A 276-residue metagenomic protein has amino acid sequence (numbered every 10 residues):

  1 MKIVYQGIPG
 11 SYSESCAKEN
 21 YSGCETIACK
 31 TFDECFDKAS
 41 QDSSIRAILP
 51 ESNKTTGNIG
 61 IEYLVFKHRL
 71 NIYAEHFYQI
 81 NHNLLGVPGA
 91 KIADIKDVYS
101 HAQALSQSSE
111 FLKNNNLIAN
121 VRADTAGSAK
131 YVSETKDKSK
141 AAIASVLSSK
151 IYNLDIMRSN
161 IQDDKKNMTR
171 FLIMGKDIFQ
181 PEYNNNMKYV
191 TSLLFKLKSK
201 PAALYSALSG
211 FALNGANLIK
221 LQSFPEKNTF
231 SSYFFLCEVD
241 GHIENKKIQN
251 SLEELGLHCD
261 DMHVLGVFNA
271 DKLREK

Functional and structural regions predicted by a protein language model:
M1-K276: Domain-level signature for soluble enzymes in the chorismate/prephenate branch of the shikimate pathway
